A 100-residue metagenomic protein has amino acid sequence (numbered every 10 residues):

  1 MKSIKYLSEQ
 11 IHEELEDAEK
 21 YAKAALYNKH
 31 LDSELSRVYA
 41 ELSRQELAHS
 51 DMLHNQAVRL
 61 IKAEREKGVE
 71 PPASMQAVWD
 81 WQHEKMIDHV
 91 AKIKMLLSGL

Functional and structural regions predicted by a protein language model:
M1-L100: Non-heme di-metal
